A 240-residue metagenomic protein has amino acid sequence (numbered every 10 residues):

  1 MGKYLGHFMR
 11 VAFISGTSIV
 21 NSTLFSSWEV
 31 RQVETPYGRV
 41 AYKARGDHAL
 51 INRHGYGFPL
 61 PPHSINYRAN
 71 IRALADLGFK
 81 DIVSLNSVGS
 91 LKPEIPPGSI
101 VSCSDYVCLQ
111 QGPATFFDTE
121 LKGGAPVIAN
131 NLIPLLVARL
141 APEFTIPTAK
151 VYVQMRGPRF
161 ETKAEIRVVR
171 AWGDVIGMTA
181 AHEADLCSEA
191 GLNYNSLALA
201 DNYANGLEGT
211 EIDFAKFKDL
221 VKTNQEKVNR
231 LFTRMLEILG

Functional and structural regions predicted by a protein language model:
Y4-G124: Metabolite-binding pocket within alpha/beta catalytic cores that recognizes anionic/polar moieties
Y56-P61, D118-N131, Q154-R156, R170-D174: Flexible, glycine/proline-enriched loop segments at strand-loop-helix junctions that form or flank small-ligand binding
I71, I166, A181-A184: Generic hydrophobic/aromatic pocket-lining and core-packing "Φ" positions
I128-A171: Active-site rim beta-loop-alpha module in soluble metabolic enzymes
M178-K216: Zn-dependent metallopeptidase/amidohydrolase metal-coordination segment
N205-G240: His/Asp/Glu-rich mid-to-C-terminal helical/loop segments that flank catalytic regions of hydrolases
